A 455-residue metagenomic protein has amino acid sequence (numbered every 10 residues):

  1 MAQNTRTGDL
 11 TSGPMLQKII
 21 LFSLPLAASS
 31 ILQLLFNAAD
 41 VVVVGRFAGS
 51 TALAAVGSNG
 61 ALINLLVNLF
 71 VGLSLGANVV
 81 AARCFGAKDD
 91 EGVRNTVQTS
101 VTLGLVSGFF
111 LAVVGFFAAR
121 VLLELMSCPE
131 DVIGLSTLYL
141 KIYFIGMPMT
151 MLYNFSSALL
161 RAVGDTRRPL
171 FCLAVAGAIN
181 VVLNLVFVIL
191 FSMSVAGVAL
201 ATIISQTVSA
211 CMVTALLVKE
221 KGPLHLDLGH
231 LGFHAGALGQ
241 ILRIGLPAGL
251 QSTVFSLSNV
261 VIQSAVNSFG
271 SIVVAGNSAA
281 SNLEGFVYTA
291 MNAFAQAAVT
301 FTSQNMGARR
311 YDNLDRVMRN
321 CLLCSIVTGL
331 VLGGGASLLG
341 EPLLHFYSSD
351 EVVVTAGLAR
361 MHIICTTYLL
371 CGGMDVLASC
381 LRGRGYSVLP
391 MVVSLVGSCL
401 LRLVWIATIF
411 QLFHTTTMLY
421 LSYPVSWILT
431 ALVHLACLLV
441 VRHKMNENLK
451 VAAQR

Functional and structural regions predicted by a protein language model:
M1-S23, A81-G146, I179-V182, L190-L246 (+2 more regions): Short alpha-helical transmembrane segments in multi-pass integral membrane proteins
L10-F47, A61-G76, V80, L105-A112 (+5 more regions): N-terminal transmembrane alpha-helices
L21-D40, I142, A176, S205-S209 (+3 more regions): Transmembrane helical elements of multi-pass membrane transporters/channels
I31, L35-A54, L123-E130, V186-M193 (+4 more regions): Helix-terminus/linker motif at the lipid-water interface of multi-pass membrane proteins
A38-V42, V113, V121, F155-L159 (+8 more regions): Alpha-helical transmembrane segments of multipass membrane proteins
L53-V113, T150-P169, Q263, G276-G340 (+1 more regions): Small-residue-rich hydrophobic transmembrane alpha-helices
S74, I142-R161, P169-G177, V198-V213 (+4 more regions): Short runs within selected transmembrane alpha-helices of multi-pass transporters and secretion channels
